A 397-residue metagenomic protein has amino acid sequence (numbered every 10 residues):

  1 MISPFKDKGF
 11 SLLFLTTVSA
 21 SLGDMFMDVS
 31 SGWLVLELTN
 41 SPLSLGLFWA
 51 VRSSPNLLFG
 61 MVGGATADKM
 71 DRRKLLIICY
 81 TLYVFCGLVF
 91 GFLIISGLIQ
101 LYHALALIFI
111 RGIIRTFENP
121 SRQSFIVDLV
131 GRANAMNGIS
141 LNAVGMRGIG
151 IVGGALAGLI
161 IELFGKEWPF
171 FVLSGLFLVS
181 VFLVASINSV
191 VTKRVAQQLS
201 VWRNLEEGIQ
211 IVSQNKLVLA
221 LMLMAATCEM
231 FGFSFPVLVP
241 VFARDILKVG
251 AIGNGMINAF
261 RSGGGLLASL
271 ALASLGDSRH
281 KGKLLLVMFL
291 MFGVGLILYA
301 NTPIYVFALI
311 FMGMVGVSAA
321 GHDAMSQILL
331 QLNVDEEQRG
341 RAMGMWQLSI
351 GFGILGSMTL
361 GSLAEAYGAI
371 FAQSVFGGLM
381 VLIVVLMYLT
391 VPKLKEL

Functional and structural regions predicted by a protein language model:
M1-P55, Q214-R261: Helix-loop boundary and gating motifs at the non-cytosolic
I2-D7, L22, S96-L98, Q197 (+3 more regions): Helix-boundary and loop/linker segments of multi-pass membrane transporters
S11-D28, V51-A65, D71-C86, H103-I161 (+6 more regions): Substrate-agnostic recognition of the 12-TM MFS/MFS-like secondary transporter fold
G32-L38, G91-S96, V152-V172, D245-I246 (+1 more regions): Transmembrane alpha-helix termini and helix-breaking/packing motifs in multi-pass membrane transporters
T39, D71, L93-L98, N301-P303: Helix-breaking motifs and short loop linkers at transmembrane-helix boundaries and internal kinks in secondary membrane
L58-M61, K69, R73-L75, C79 (+5 more regions): C-terminal transmembrane bundle of multi-pass solute transporters/carriers
S124, D128, F170, S174-L199 (+1 more regions): Helix-loop junctions on the cytosolic side of multi-pass membrane transporters, especially the intracellular loop
V127, S140-A143, R203, E207-Q214: Short amphipathic alpha-helical coupling elements at transmembrane boundaries
